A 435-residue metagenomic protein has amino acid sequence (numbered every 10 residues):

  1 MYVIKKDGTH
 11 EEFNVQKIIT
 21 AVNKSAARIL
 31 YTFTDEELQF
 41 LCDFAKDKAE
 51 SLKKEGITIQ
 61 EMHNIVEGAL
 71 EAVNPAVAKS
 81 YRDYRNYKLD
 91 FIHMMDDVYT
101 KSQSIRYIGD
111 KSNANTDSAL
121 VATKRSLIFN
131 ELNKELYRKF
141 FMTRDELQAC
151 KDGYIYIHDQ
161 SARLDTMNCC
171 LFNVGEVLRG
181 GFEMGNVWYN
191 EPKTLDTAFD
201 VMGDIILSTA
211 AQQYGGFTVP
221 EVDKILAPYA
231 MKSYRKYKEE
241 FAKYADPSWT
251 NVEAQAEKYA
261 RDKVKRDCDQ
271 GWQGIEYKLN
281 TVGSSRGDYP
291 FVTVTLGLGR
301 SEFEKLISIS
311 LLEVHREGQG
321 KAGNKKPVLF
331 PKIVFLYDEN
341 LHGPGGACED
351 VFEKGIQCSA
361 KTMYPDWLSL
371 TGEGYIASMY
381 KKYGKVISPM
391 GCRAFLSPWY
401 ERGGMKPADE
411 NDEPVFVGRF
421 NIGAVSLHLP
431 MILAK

Functional and structural regions predicted by a protein language model:
M1-R106: Charged, amphipathic alpha-helical regulatory modules used for macromolecular assembly or allosteric control
F91, D97-K435: Conserved catalytic cores of very large enzyme subunits
